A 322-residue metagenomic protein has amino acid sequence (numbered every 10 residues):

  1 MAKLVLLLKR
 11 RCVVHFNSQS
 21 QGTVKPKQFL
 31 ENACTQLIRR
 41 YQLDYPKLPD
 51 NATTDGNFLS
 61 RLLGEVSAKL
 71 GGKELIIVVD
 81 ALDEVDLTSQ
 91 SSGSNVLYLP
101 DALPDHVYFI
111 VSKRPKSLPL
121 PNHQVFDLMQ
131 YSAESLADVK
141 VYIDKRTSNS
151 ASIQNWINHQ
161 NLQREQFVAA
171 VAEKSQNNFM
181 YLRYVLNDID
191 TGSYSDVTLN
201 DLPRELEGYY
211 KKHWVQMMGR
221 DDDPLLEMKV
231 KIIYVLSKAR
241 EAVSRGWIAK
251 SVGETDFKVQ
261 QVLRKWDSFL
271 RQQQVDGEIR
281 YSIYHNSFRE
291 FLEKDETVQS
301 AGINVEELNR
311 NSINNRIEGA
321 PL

Functional and structural regions predicted by a protein language model:
M1-A2, K229, E241-L322: C-terminal leucine-rich, beta-strand-based interaction scaffolds used for sensing/assembly
M1-N17, E31, T35, D101 (+1 more regions): P-loop NTPase Walker A phosphate-binding motif
V14-K25, P49-T53, L128-S132: A short hydrophobic beta-strand->loop->alpha-helix junction that borders the nucleotide-binding pocket of P-loop NTPases
K25-K47, S60-E65, D144, S148: Conserved NTP-binding/hydrolysis module of P-loop NTPases
D44-V79, A102-L103, H159-K174, K211 (+1 more regions): Mid-core helix/loop region of P-loop NTP-binding domains shared across ATPases and GTPases
G64, A68-S112, G246, F257-Q261: Conserved Walker B catalytic segment
P115, N161-E207, V230-S244, F257-V259 (+2 more regions): Amphipathic alpha-helical "lid/sensor" segments that cap RecA-like P-loop NTPase cores
M129-R164, R204-M218, D295, S312-I313 (+1 more regions): Conserved small helical "lid"/interfacial subdomain of P-loop NTPases
